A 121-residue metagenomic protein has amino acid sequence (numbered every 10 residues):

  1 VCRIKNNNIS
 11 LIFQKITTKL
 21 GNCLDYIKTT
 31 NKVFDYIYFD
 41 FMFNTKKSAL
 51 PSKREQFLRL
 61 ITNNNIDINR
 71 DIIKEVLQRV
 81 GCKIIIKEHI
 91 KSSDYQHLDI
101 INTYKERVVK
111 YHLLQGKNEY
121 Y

Functional and structural regions predicted by a protein language model:
V1-Y36: S-adenosyl-L-methionine
L24, M42-N44, I90: Catalytic metal-binding/acid-base residues of hydrolase active sites
K28, K46, S93-D94: Conserved protein kinase catalytic core
N31, A49-S52, H97-D99: Short amphipathic alpha-helical segments
Y38-F39, I86: Redox-cofactor binding/interface segments in oxidoreductases and associated redox assembly factors
F41-I72: Mobile active-site "lid"/loop adjacent to the S-adenosyl-L-methionine
N69-G116: Conserved Class I SAM-dependent methyltransferase catalytic core
N118-Y121: S-adenosyl-L-methionine
